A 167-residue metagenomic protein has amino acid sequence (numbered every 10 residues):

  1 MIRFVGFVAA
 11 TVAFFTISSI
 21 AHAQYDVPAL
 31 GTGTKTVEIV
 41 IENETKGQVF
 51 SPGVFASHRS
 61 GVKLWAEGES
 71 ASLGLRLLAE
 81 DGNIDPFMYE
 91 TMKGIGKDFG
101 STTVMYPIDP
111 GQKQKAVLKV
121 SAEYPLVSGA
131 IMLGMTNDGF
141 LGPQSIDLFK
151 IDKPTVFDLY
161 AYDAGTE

Functional and structural regions predicted by a protein language model:
M1, T16-S19: Generic short N-terminal amphipathic or hydrophobic helices
M1-A9: Bacterial N-terminal signal peptides that target proteins for export
V8-T16: Bacterial N-terminal signal peptides
A21-Y25: Boundary at the C-terminal end of the N-terminal hydrophobic targeting segment
P28-T36, E44-K150: Structured domain cores in non-transmembrane regions
P154: A surface/extracellular/periplasmic glyco- and lipid-processing/surface-interacting theme
D158-E167: Compositionally biased low-complexity segments at domain edges in trafficked proteins and select soluble regulators
